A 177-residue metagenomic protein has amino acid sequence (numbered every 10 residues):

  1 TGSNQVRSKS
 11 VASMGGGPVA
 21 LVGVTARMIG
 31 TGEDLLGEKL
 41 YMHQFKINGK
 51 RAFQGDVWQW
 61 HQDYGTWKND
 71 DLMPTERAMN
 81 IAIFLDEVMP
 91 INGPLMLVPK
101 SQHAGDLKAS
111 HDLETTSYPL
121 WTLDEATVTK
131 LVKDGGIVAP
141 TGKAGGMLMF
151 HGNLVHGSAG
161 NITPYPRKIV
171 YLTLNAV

Functional and structural regions predicted by a protein language model:
T1-D71: Non-heme Fe(II)-dependent double-stranded beta-helix
E38, N69-T75, F84-P94, Q102: Active-site region of the double-stranded beta-helix
Q44, E76-A82, N92, I137-A139 (+1 more regions): Extracellular structured ligand-interaction cores
V57-G65, L154-S158, L172: Histidine-centered catalytic micro-motifs
G65-A78, G135-G136, G142, Y165-P166: A short beta-loop-beta micro-motif enriched in histidine and acidic residues
N80-I83, P99, Y165-V177: A short hydrophobic beta-strand segment most commonly corresponding to one strand of the jelly-roll/cupin
V88-V155: Double-stranded beta-helix
A159-T163: Short proline/glycine-enriched turn/loop segments at secondary-structure junctions
